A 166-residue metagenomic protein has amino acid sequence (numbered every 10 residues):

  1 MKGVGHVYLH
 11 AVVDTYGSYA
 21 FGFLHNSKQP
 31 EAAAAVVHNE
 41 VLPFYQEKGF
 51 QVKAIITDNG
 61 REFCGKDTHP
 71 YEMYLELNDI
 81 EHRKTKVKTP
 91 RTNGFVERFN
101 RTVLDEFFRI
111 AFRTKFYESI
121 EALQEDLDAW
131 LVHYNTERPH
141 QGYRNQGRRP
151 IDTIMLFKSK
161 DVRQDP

Functional and structural regions predicted by a protein language model:
M1-V13, Y19, Q164-P166: Mobile-element integrase/transposase regions, centering on the N-terminal DNA-binding/Zn-coordinating module
G5-H6, F23-K48: Active-site beta-loop-alpha junctions of metal-dependent nucleic acid enzymes, especially the RNase H-like/DDE
Y19, F50-K53, N78-E81: Loop/turn elements at helix/coil->beta-strand transitions in domains of secreted/extracellular proteins
Y19-F23, R83-T85, R109: Short small-residue beta-strand/loop micro-motif enriched in glycine and branched aliphatics
Q46-K66, K86, R144-R148: Acidic/histidine-rich, metal-coordinating catalytic segments
T57-N59, T68-L75, H82-E106, S119-E121 (+1 more regions): RNase H-like two-metal-ion nuclease catalytic core shared by retroviral integrases and related mobile-element nucleases
N78-I80, T102-P166: C-terminal domain-tail junction helix/linker
